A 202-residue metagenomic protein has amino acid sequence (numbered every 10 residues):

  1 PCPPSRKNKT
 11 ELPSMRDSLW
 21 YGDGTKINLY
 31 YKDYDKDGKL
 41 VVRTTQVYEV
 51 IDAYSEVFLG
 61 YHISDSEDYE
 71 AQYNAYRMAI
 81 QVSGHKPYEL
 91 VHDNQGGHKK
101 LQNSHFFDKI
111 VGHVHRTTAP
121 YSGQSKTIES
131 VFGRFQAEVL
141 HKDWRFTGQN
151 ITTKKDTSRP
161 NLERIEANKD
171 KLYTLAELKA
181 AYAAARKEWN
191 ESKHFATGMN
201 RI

Functional and structural regions predicted by a protein language model:
P1-V47, V57, A71-A75, K86: Mobile-element integrase/transposase regions, centering on the N-terminal DNA-binding/Zn-coordinating module
L19-G22, V50, Y76, L90 (+2 more regions): Generic structural hydrophobic/aromatic packing signal, biased to beta-strands
D23-N28, I51-S55, I63-E67, N94-G96 (+1 more regions): Short, flexible loop/turn elements at secondary-structure junctions
Y31, L101-Q102: Short glycine-/acidic-enriched loop or helix-start segments at secondary-structure transitions that form or flank
D37, E67, A137-E138: Amphipathic alpha-helical scaffolding segments
Q46, H62, N168: Short, flexible active-site loop motifs that bind/organize anionic cofactors or intermediates
Y61-H85: Active-site beta-loop-alpha junctions of metal-dependent nucleic acid enzymes, especially the RNase H-like/DDE
Y88, N94-G97, N103-I202: Globin-like tetrapyrrole-binding proteins
